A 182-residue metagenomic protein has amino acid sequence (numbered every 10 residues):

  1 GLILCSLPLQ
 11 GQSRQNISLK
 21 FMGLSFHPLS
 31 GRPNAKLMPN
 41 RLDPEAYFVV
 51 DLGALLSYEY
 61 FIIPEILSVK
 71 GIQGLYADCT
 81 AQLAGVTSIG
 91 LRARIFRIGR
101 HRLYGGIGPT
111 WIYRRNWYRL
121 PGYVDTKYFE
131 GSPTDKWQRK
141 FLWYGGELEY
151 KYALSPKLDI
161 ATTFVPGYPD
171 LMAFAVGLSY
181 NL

Functional and structural regions predicted by a protein language model:
G1-S18, L182: Bacterial Sec-dependent N-terminal signal peptides
R14-N16, V49, G53: N-terminal amphipathic/basic helix or basic patch
K20-M22: Short strand-turn segments of transmembrane beta-barrel domains in outer membranes, especially the first one or two
L24-Y47, D51, Y60-S68, A77-L182: Outer-membrane beta-barrel transmembrane domain signature
L55-S57: Short, intrinsically disordered low-complexity segments
